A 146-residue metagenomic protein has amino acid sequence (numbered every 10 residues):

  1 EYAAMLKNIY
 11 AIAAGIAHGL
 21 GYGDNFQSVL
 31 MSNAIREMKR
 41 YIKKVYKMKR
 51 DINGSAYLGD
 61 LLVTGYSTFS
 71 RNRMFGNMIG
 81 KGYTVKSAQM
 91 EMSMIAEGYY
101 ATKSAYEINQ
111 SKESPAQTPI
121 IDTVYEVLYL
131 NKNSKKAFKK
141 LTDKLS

Functional and structural regions predicted by a protein language model:
E1, K7, A14-H18, Y22 (+1 more regions): NAD(P)-dependent Rossmann-like dehydrogenase/reductase catalytic/cofactor-binding core
D24-S28, S32, M38: Ligand/cofactor pocket segment of small-molecule handling proteins
A34-Y46: Flavin-binding catalytic cores
